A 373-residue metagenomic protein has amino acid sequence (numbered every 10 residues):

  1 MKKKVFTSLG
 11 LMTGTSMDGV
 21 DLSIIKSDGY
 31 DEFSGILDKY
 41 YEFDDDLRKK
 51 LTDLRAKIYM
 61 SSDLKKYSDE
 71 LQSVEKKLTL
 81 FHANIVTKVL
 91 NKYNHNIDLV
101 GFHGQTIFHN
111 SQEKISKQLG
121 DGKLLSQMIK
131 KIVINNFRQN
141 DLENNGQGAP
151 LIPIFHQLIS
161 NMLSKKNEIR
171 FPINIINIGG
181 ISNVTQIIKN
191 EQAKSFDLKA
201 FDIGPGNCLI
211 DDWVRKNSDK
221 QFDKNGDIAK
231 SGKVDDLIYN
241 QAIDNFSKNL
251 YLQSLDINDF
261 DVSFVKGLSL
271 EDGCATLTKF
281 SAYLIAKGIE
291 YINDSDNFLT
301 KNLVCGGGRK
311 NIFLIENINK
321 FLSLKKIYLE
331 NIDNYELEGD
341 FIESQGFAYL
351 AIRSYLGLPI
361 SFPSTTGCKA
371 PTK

Functional and structural regions predicted by a protein language model:
K3-T7, S111-S116, Q127, K131-K216: Phosphate-binding/catalytic loop of phosphoryl-transfer enzymes
K4-V5, G19-R48, K194-A282, I360 (+1 more regions): Conserved ATP-utilizing enzyme core subdomain
S8-I24, R309: N-terminal beta1-alpha1 ligand-phosphate binding loop
T13, M17-D18, K279, E330-K373: Glycine-rich phosphate-binding/hydrolytic loop that grips phosphoryl groups
I24-E32, E113-L124, N161-L163, I188-D197 (+1 more regions): A glycine- and small-aliphatic-rich helix-loop capping segment at beta-alpha/alpha-beta transitions that lines
S61-G122: Short beta-strand-loop/turn "lid" adjacent to the catalytic site in phosphate-handling enzymes
F81-V89, E271-F298: Phosphate/ATP-binding catalytic cores across multiple sugar-kinase/actin-like superfamilies, primarily ASKHA
I107, L299-F321: Glycine-rich phosphate-binding loops at beta-strand->alpha-helix junctions
